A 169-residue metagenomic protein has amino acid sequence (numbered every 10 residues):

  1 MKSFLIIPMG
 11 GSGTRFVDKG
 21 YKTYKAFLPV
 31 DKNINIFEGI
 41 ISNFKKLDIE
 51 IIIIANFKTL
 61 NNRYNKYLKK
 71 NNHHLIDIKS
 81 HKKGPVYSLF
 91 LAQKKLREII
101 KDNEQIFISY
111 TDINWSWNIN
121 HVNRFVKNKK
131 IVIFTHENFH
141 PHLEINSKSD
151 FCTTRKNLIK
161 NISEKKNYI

Functional and structural regions predicted by a protein language model:
K2-P8, R15-V17, P29, N33-Q105: Conserved N-terminal catalytic core of the sugar/cofactor nucleotidyltransferase
P8-G11, N56, T111, H136-E137: Cofactor-binding loop segments of dinucleotide-utilizing enzymes, especially the Rossmann-like FAD- and NAD(P)+-binding
V17-D18, N62-N65, W117-N120, L143: Short glycine-/acidic-enriched loop or helix-start segments at secondary-structure transitions that form or flank
I54, I78, S109, F134-H136 (+1 more regions): Generic beta-sheet signal
D102-N114: Short beta-strand-to-loop acidic/aromatic patch adjacent to the donor-nucleotide binding site
W115-I169: Conserved core of the sugar-phosphate nucleotidyltransferase
